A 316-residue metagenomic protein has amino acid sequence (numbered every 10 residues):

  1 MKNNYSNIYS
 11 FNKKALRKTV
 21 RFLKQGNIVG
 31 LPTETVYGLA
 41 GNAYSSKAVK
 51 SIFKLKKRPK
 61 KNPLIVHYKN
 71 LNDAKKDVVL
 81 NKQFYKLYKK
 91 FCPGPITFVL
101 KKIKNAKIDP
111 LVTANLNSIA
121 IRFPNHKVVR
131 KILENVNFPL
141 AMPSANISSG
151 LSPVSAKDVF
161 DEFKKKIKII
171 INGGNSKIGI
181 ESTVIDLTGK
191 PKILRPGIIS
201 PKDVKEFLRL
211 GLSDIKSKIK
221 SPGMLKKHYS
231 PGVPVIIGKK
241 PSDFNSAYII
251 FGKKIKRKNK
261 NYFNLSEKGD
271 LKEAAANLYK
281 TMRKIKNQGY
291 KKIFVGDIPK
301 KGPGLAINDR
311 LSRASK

Functional and structural regions predicted by a protein language model:
M1-K316: Active-site-adjacent structural elements in enzyme catalytic cores
